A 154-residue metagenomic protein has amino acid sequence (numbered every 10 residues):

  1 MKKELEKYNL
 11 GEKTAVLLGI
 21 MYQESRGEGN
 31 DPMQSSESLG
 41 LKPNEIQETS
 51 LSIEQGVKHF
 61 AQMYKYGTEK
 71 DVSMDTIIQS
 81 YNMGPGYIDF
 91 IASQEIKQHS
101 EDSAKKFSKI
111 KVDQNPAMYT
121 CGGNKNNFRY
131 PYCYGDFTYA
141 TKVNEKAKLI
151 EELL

Functional and structural regions predicted by a protein language model:
K3, K7-Y8, P43-E54, K58 (+1 more regions): Non-catalytic cell-wall polysaccharide-engagement segments
G11-E28, S35, G56-V57, I77-M83 (+1 more regions): Short, functionally critical alpha-helical segments immediately adjacent to catalytic or ligand/cofactor-binding
G29-N30, E152: Secondary-structure boundary/capping residues
N30-M33, I91-A92: Short, solvent-exposed loop/turn and secondary-structure capping segments
M33-L41: Short linear capping/connector segments at secondary-structure termini
